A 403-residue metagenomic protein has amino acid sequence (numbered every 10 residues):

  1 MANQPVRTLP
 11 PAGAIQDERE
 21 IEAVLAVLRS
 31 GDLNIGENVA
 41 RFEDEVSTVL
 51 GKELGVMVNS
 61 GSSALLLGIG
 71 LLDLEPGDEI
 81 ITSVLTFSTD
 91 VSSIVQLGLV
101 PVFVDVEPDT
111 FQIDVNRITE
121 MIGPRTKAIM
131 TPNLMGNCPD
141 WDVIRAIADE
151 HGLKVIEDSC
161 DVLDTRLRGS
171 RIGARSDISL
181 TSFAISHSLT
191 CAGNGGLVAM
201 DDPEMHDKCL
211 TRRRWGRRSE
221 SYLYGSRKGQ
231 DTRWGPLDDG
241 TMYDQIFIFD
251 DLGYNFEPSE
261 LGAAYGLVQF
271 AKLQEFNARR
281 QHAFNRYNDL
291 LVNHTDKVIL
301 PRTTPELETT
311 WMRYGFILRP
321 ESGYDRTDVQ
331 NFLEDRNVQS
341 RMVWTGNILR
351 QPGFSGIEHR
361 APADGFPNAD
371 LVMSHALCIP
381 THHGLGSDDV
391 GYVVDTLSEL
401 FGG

Functional and structural regions predicted by a protein language model:
M1-L71, E75, D149, I246 (+2 more regions): Conserved PLP-binding active-site segment in aminotransferase class I/II-type PLP enzymes
V39-D44, K52-G55, N116, A128-P132 (+3 more regions): PLP-dependent aminotransferase class I/II
V56, I81, V102, V155-I156 (+4 more regions): Structural detector of well-ordered beta-strand residues that form the stable sheet scaffold of enzyme domains
A64-I69, D90, I94, G196 (+1 more regions): Buried hydrophobic packing segments
G70-S159, R166: PLP-dependent aminotransferase-like
S92-I94, I147, R171, S188 (+1 more regions): Hydrophobic/aromatic ligand-binding patch that stacks against planar heteroaromatic rings of cofactors or nucleotides
E157-A192, D207, F247-I248: Conserved active-site segment immediately N-terminal to the catalytic lysine that forms the internal aldimine
